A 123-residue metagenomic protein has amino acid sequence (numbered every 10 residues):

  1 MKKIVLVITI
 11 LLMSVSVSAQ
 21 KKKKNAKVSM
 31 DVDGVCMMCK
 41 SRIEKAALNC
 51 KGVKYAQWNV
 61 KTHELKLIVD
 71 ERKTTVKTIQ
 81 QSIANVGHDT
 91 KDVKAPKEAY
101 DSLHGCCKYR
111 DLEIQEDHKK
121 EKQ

Functional and structural regions predicted by a protein language model:
M1-K24: Bacterial Sec-dependent N-terminal signal peptides
M13, M30-D33, Y100-D101: Processing junctions and N-termini across compartments
K22-G34: Short glycine-/aliphatic-rich beta-strand segments at the starts of folded cytosolic domains
D33-A47, G105-Y109: Short, thiol/selenol-centered motifs that function as redox-active sites or metal-ligating centers
K40-S82: N-terminal, post-signal-peptide region of Sec/Tat-exported proteins
L65-K66, P96, Y100-S102: Short secondary-structure boundary/hinge segments and terminal tails
G87-A99: Conserved short beta-strand edge segments in small beta-sheet-based binding/regulatory domains
Y100-K122: Short, low-order "capping/linker" segments at domain edges
